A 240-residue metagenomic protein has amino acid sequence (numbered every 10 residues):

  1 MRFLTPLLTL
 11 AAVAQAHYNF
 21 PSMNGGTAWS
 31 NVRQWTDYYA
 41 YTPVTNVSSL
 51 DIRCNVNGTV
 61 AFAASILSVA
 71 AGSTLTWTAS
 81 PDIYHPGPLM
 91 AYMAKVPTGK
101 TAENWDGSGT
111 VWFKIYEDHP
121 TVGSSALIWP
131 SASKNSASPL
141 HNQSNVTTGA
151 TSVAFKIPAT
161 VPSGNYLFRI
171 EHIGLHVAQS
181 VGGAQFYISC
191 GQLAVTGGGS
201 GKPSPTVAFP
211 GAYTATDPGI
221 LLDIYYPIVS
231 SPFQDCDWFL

Functional and structural regions predicted by a protein language model:
R2-L89, V96-S152, L175-L240: Peripheral, solvent-exposed domain-edge segments that often transition into intrinsically disordered/low-complexity
S73, G164-N165: Surface-exposed loop/turn positions
M93-K95, A159, H172: Short, structured patches in soluble enzyme cores that scaffold and shape functional sites
I157, P162-G164: A glycine-anchored, Pro-Gly-centered beta-turn/N-cap motif
Y166-I170: A short tyrosine-centered beta-strand micro-motif
